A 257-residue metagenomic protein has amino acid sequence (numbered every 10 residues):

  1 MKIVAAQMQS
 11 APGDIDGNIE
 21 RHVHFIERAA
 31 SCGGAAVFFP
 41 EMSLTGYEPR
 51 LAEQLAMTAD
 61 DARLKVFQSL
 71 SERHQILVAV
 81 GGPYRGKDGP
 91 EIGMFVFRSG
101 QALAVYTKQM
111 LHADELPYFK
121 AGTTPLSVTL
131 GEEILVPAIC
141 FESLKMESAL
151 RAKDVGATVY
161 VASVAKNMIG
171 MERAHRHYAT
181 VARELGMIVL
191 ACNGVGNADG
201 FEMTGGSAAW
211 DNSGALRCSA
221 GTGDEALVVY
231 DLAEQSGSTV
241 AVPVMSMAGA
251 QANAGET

Functional and structural regions predicted by a protein language model:
M1-A11, G93, E133-E142, V161: Active-site-proximal beta-strand elements of phosphoester/diester hydrolases
Q7-Q9, P40, T107, N193: Residue-level recognition of beta-strand->loop/alpha-helix junctions
I15, V23-S99, M168-M187: Cys-nucleophile CN-hydrolase/nitrilase-fold catalytic domain and related Cys-dependent amidase chemistry that acts on
G17-R28, S143-L150: Short, acidic/polar
T45, A52, F95, Y106-H112 (+2 more regions): Short beta->alpha transition motifs characteristic of CBS
A62-A79, L144-E225: CN hydrolase (nitrilase-like) catalytic-core segments centered on the catalytic cysteine and neighboring Lys/Glu
R85-V155, I169-G170, A174-R176, A233-A250: Active-site catalytic loop in hydrolytic enzyme cores
S127-T129, G194-T257: C-terminal beta-strand edge segments of enzyme domains
